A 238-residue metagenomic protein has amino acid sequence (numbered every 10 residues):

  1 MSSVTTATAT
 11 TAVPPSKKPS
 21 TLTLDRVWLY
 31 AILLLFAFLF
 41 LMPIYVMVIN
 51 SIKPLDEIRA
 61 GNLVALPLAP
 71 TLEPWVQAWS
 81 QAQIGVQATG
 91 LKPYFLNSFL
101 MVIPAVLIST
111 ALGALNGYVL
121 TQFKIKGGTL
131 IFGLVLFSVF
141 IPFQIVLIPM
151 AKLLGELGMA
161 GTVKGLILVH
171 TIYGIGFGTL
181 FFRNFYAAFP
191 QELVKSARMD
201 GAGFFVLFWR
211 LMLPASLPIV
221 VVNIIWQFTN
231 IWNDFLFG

Functional and structural regions predicted by a protein language model:
M1-L33: Transmembrane alpha-helical segments of polytopic membrane transport and secretion proteins
V4, R26-G238: A structural signal for multi-pass alpha-helical bundles of membrane permease subunits that mediate small-molecule
